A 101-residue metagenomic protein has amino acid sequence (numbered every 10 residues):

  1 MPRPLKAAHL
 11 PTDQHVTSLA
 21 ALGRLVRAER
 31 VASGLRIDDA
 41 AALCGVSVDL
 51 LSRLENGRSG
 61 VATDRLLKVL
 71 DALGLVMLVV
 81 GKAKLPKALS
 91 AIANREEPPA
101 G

Functional and structural regions predicted by a protein language model:
M1-A21, K84-G101: N-terminal flexible/basic segments that precede or flank functional cores
A20, R30-V31: Short amphipathic helical patch at the helix-1/turn junction of helix-turn-helix
R24, G34-L35, V61: Residue-level signal for the short linker/turn that defines the boundary of a DNA-recognition helix
G34-S52: Short alpha-helical DNA-recognition segment
S47, R58, L73: The DNA-recognition helices of helix-turn-helix-type DNA-binding domains
D64-V80: DNA major-groove recognition helix of helix-turn-helix/homeodomain DNA-binding modules
